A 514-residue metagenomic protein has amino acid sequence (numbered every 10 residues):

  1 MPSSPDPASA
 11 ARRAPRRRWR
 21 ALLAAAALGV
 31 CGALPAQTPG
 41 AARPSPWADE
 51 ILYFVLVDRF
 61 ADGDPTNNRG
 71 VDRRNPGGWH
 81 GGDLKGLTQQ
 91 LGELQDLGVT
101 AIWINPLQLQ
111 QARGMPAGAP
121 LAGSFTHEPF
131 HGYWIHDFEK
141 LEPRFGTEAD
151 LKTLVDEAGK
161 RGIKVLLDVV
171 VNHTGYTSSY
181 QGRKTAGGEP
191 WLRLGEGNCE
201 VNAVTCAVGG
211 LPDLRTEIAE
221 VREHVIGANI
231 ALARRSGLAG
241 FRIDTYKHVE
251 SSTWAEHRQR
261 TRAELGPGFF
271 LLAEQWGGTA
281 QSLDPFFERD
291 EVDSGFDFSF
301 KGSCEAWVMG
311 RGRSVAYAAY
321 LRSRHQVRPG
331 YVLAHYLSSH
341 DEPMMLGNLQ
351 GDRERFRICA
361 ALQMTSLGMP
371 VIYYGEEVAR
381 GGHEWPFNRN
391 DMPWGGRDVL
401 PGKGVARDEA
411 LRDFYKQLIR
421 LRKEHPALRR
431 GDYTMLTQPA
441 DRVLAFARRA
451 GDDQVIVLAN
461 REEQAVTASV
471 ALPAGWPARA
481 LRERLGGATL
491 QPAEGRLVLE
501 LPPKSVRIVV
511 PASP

Functional and structural regions predicted by a protein language model:
M1-P7, R17-L23, A27-L56, N68-R73 (+3 more regions): Carbohydrate-interacting/catalytic domains
P39-E50, D58-S236, E256-F270, Q281-S282 (+1 more regions): Substrate-binding/active-site clefts of carbohydrate-active enzymes
I51-L52, T100-I102, G162-K164, A239-F241 (+4 more regions): Beta-sheet entry/capping signal
V55, L94, I104, F138 (+9 more regions): Conserved, mostly hydrophobic/aromatic
L107, V170-N172, Y246-H248, E274-G278 (+1 more regions): Active-site beta-loop-alpha junctions enriched in small/polar residues
G227-A239, T245-P329, L333, G351-R353 (+4 more regions): Active-site-proximal helices and loops of the catalytic beta/alpha 8
L346-Q350: Short, solvent-exposed helix-loop connector elements
